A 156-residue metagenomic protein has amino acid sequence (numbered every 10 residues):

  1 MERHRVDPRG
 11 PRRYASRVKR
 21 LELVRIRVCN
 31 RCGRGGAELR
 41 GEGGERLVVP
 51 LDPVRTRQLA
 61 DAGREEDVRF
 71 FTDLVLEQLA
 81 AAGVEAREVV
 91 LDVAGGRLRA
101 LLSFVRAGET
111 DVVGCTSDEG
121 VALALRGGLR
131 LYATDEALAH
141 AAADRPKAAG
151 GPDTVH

Functional and structural regions predicted by a protein language model:
E2-R3, D7-H156: Divalent-cation
